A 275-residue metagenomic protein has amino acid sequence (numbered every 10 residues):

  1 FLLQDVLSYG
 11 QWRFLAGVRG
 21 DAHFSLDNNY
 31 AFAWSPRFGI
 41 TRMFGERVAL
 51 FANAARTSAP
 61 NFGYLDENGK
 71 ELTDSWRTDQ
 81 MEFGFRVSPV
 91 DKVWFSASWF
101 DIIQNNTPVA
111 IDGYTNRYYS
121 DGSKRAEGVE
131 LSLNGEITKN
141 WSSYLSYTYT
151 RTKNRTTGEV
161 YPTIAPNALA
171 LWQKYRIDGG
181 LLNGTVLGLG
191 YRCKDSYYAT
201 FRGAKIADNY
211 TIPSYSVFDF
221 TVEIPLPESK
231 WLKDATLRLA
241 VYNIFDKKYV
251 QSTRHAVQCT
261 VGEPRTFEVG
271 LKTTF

Functional and structural regions predicted by a protein language model:
F1-L2, R19, A33-P36, T78-G84 (+5 more regions): Transmembrane beta-barrel architecture of outer-membrane proteins
F1-Q104: Structural signature of Gram-negative outer-membrane beta-barrels, strongest in the C-terminal barrel of TonB-dependent
S8-F14, D101, Y119-R202: Gram-negative outer-membrane beta-barrel transporters
Y9-Q11, G20-L26, A54-P60, W99-N105 (+6 more regions): Transmembrane beta-strands of outer-membrane beta-barrel pores
Q11-F14, E46-L50, D91-F95, N140-S143 (+2 more regions): Repeated loop/turn-to-beta-strand initiation elements of outer-membrane beta-barrel proteins
L26-W34, F62-G69, T107-T115, T150-Y161 (+2 more regions): Outer-membrane beta-barrel translocator domains and adjoining extracellular loop/strand segments of Gram-negative
T41, M81-F83, P162-F275: Conserved C-terminal beta-signal and adjacent last beta-strands/turns of outer-membrane beta-barrel proteins
M43, L50-F51, S75-T148, A240: Membrane-embedded beta-barrel scaffold of Gram-negative outer-membrane proteins
